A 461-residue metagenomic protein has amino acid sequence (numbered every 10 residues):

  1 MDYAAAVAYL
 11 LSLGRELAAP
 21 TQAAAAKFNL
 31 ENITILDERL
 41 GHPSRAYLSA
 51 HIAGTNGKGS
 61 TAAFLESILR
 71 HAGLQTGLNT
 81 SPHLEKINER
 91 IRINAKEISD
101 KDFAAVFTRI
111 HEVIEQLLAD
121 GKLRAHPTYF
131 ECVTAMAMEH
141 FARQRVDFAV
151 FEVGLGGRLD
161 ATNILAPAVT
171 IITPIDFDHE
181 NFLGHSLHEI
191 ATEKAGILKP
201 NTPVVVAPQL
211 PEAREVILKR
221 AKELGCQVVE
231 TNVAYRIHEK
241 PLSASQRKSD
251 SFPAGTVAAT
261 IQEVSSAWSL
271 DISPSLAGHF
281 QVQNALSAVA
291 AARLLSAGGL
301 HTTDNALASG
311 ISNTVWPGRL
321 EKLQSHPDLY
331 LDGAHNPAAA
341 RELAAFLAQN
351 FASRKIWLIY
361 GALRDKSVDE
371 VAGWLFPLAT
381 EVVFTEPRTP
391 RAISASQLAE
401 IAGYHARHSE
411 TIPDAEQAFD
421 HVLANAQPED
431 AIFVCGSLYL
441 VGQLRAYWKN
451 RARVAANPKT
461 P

Functional and structural regions predicted by a protein language model:
M1-N56, S60-Q75, L84-E85, R145 (+4 more regions): N-terminal leader/targeting and accessory segments in enzymes
T21-L30, I35-R45, H71-L165, N181-L183 (+2 more regions): ATP-dependent carboxylate-amine ligase catalytic core
A46-L48, F148-V153, D160-I171, I175-H179 (+2 more regions): Nucleotide phosphate-binding/pyrophosphate-handling subdomain across enzymes that bind or process nucleotide phosphates
N79-P82, A207-P208, R220-L242, R247 (+7 more regions): Beta-strand->loop->alpha-helix junctions that form or flank phosphate-binding loops in nucleotide-handling enzymes
L117-G121, Q144-E152, P167-A254, A258-S265 (+3 more regions): Acidic, Mg2+-coordinating active-site environments of NTP-dependent enzymes
L210-V229, K240, P253-T260, D328-L331 (+2 more regions): C-terminal helical cap/extension that packs against the catalytic core of soluble nucleotide-cofactor enzymes
P387-R391, R453-P461: Short, flexible loop segments at boundaries between secondary-structure elements
S437: Active-site-proximal loop/hinge segments that shape catalytic or ion-binding/gating pockets
